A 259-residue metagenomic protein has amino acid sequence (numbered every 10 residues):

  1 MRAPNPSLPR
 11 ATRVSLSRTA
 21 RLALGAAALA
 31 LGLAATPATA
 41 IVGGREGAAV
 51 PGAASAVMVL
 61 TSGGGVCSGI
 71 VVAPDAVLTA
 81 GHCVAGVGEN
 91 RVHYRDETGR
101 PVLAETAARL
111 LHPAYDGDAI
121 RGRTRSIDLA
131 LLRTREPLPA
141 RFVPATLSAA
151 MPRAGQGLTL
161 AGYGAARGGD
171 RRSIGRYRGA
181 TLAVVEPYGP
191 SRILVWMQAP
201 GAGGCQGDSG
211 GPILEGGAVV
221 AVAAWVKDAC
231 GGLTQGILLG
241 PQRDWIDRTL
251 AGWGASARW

Functional and structural regions predicted by a protein language model:
A3-L24: Bacterial N-terminal signal peptides that target proteins for export
A23-A34: Bacterial N-terminal signal peptides
A40-G52, N90-A140, L147-A150, Y188: Conserved catalytic-core segment of clan PA serine endopeptidases
I41, A49-V50, S55-A56, V66 (+5 more regions): C-terminal subregion of chymotrypsin/trypsin-like serine protease catalytic domains
G47-A49, L60, I120-R123, R172-S173 (+1 more regions): Short Gly/Pro-enriched turn/cap motifs at secondary-structure boundaries
T61-G63, Y94-R100, E136, G164-A166 (+1 more regions): Short acidic, glycine-rich loop/turn motifs
G64-V66, V77, C83-A85, D116 (+4 more regions): Solvent-exposed loop/turn segments at secondary-structure junctions within structured extracellular/periplasmic domains
R109, R125-G203, G232-A251, S256: Chymotrypsin/trypsin-fold serine protease catalytic domain
